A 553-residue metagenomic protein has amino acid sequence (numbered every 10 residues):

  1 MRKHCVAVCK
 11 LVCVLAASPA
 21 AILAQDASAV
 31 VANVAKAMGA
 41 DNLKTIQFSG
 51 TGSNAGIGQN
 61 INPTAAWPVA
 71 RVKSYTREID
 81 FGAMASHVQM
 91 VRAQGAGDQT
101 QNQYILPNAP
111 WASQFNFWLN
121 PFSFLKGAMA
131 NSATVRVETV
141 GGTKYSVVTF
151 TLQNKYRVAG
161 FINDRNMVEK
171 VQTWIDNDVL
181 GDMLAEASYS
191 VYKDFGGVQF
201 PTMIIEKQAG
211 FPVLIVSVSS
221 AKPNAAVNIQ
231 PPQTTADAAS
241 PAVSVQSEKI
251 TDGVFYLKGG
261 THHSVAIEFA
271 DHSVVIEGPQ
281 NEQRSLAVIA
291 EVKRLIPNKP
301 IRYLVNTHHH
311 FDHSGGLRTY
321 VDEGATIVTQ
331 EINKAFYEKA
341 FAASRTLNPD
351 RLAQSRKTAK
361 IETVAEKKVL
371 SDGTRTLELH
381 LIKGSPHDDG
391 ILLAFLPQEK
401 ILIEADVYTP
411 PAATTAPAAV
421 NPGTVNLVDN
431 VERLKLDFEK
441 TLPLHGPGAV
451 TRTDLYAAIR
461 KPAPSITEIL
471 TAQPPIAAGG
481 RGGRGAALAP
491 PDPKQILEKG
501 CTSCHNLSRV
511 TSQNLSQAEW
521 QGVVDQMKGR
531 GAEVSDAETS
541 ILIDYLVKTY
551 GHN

Functional and structural regions predicted by a protein language model:
Q25-A32, G95-M167, I175-M183, P232-S240 (+2 more regions): Flexible, processing/modification-adjacent segments and terminal tails in exported/periplasmic/extracellular proteins
Q25-V30, Q47, T51-A55, V140 (+5 more regions): Non-transmembrane domains of secretory- and envelope-associated proteins
N33-P110, A128-T139, L152, E282: N-terminal mature ectodomain segment of secretory-pathway/periplasmic proteins
G142-P232, L392-P397, I401-A405, P410-P411 (+1 more regions): Gly/Pro-enriched, hydrophobic low-complexity segments that function as extracytoplasmic propeptides/linkers
E248-R294, I391-P410: Conserved beta-strand hairpin/beta-sheet module of binuclear metal-dependent hydrolase folds, prominently
Q283-V328, R433-D437: Active-site metal-binding motif and surrounding structural segment of the metallo-beta-lactamase
P475-I496, D536-A537: Electrostatic cytochrome c docking/interface patches
E498-S508, L542, L546: The canonical Cys-X-X-Cys-His
